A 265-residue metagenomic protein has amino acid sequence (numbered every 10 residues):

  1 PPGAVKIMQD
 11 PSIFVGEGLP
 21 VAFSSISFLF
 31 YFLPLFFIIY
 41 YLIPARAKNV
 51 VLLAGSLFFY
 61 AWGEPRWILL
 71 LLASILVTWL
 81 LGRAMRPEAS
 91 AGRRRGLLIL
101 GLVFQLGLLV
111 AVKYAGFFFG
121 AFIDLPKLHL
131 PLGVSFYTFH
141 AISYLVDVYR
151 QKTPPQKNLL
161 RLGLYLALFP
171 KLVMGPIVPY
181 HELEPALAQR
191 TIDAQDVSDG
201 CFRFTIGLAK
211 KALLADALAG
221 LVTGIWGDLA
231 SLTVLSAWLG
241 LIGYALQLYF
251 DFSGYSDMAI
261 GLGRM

Functional and structural regions predicted by a protein language model:
K6-M265: Membrane-embedded transmembrane alpha-helical bundles that form the catalytic cores of multi-pass lipid-modifying
